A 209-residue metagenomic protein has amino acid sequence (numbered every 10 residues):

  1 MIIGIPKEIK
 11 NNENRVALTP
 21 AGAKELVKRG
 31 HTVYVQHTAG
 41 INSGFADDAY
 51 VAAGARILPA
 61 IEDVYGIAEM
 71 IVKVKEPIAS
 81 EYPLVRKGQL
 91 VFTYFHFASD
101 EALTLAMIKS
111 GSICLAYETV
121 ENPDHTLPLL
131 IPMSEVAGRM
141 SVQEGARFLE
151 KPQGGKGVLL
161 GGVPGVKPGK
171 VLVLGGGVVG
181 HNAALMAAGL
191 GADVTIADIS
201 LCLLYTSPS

Functional and structural regions predicted by a protein language model:
I2-S110: An N-terminal-biased, well-structured beta-alpha scaffold segment characteristic of Rossmann-like dinucleotide-binding
K7, L159-A188: Glycine-rich adenosine-cofactor-binding loop
E8, Y82-G169: Glycine/serine-rich phosphate-binding loop and adjoining beta1-alpha1 elements at the start of nucleotide-handling
A23, T104, V142, A183-A184 (+1 more regions): Generic hydrophobic/aromatic pocket-lining and core-packing "Φ" positions
E76, V136, G177-V179: Residue-level detector of alpha-helix initiation sites
G189-D193: Conserved S-adenosyl-L-methionine
D198: Conserved acidic E/D residue at the C-terminus of a beta-strand in Rossmann-like folds
Y205-S209: Conserved small/polar residues in nucleotide/adenosyl-binding loops
